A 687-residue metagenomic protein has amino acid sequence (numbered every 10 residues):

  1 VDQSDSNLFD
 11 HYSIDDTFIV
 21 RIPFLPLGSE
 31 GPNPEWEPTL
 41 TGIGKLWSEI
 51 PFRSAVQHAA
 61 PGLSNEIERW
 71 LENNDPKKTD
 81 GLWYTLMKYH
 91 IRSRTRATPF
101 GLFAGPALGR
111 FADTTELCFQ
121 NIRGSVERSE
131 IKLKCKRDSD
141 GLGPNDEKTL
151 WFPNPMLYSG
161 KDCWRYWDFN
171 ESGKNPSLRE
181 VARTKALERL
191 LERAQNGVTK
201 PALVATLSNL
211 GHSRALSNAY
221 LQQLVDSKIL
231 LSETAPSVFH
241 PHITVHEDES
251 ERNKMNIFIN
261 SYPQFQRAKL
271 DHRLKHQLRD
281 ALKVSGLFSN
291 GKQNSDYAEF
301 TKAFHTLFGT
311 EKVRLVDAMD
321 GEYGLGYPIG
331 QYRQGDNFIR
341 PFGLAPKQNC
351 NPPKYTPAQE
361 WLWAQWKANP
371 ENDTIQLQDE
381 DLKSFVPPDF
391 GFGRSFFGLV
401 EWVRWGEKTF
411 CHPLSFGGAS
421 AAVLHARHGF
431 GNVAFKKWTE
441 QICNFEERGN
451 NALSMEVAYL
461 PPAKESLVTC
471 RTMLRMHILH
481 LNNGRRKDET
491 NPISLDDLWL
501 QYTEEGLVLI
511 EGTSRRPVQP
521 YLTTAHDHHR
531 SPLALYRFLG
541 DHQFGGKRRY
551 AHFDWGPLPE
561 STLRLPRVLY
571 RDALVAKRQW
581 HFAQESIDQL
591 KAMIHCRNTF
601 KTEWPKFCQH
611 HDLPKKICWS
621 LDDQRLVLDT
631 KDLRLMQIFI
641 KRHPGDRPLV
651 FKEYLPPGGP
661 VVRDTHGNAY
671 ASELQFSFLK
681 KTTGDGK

Functional and structural regions predicted by a protein language model:
V1-E127, A215-R475, P492-R516, F607-K687: Type-3 copper protein
G124-L178: Long, low-complexity, charged/polar intrinsically disordered regions in eukaryotic proteins
N145, N154, R486-E489, L495-W499: Generic recognition of flexible, low-complexity loop/linker segments
P176-A182, S514-K547: Extended active-site and interfacial segments that coordinate phosphate-rich ligands in large catalytic machineries
A182, A186-R189, A205: Catalytic cores of nucleotide-enabled group-transfer and carboxylate-activating enzymes in metabolic and assembly-line
L191-A202, T206, H212: Short capping segments at the starts of secondary-structure elements
M476-E489: Long, contiguous regulatory modules within eukaryotic nuclear regulatory proteins
D541-R625: Acidic, serine/threonine- and proline-rich low-complexity intrinsically disordered segments
